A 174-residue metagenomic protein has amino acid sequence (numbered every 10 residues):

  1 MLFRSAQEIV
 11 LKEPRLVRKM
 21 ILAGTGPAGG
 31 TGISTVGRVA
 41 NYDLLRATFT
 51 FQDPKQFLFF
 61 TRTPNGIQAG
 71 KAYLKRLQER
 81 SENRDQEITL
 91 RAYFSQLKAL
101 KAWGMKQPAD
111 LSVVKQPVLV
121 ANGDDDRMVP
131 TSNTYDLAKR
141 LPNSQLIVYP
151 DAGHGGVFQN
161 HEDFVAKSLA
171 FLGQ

Functional and structural regions predicted by a protein language model:
A6-V10: Short helix immediately C-terminal to the catalytic nucleophile in hydrolase catalytic domains
L11-K12, L16-F49: Flexible "cap/lid" loop of the alpha/beta hydrolase fold
P54-M105, D110: Conserved alpha/beta-hydrolase catalytic His-Asp/Glu region
V114, V120-N122, D126: Short beta-strand/loop motif that positions the catalytic acidic residue of the alpha/beta-hydrolase fold
K115-Q116, N143: Active-site acidic short loop of glycosyltransferases
R127-N133: Conserved alpha/beta-hydrolase "acid-adjacent" motif
N143-Q174: Catalytic active-site module of serine/aspartate enzymes centered on a nucleophile-bearing elbow/loop
